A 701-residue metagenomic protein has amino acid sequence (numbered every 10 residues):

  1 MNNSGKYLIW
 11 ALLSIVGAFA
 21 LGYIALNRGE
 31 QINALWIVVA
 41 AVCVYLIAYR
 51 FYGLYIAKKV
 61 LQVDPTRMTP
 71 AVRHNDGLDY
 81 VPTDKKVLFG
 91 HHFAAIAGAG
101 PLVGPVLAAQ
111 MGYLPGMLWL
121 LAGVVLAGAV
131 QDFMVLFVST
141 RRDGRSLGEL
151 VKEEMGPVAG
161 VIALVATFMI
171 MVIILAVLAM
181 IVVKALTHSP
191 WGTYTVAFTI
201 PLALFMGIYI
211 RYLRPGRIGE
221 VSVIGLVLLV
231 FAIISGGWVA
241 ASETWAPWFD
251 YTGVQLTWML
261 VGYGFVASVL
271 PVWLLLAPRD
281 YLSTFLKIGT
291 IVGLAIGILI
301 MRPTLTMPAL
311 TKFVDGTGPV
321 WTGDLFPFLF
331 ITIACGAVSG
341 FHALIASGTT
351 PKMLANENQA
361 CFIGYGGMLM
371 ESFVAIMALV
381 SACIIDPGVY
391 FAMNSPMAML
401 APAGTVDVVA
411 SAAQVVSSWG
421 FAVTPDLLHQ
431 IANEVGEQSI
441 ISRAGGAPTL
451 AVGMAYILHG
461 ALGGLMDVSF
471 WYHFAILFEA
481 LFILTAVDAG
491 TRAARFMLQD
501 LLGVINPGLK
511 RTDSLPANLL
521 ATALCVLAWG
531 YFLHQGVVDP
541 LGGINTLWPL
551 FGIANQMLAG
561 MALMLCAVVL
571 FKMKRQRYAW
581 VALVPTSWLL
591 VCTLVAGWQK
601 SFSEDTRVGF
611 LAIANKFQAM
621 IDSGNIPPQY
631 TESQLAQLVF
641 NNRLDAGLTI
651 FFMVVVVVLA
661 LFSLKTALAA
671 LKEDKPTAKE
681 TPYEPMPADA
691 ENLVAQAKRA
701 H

Functional and structural regions predicted by a protein language model:
M1-S14, I47-L102, T284, G323-D324 (+1 more regions): Membrane-interface "cap" regions at the ends of multi-pass membrane proteins
A18-Q31, L102, L114, V172-H188 (+10 more regions): Transmembrane helix-loop junctions in multi-pass membrane proteins
G22-R28, N33, D79-R142, E153-P157 (+7 more regions): Membrane-interface helix-loop-helix modules in multi-pass membrane proteins
Q31-R50, A108-V138, G148, W191-A203 (+4 more regions): Extracellular loop-to-transmembrane helix junctions
L35-V42, I47, G53-V60, A166 (+7 more regions): Membrane-interface loop-to-helix entry segments
L54-V81, L107, L121, V130-A159 (+6 more regions): Flexible loop linkers connecting adjacent transmembrane helices in multi-pass alpha-helical membrane transporters
E154-V172, G364-F373, A444-G446, L465-A475 (+4 more regions): Loop-to-transmembrane helix boundary motifs in multi-pass membrane proteins
I298-V314, L369-G453, A489, H534-D539: Extracellular/periplasmic helix-exit of transmembrane alpha-helices
